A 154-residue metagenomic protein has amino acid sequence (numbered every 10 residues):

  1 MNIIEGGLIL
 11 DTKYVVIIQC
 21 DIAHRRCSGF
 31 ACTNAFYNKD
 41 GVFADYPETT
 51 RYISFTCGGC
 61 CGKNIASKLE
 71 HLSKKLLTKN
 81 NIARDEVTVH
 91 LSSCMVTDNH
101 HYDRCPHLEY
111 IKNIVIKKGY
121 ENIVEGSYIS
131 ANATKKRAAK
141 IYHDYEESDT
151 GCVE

Functional and structural regions predicted by a protein language model:
M1-I9: Short, Lys/Arg-enriched N-terminal segments with co-localized hydrophobic residues within the first ~10-30 amino acids
L10-K79, H100-N113, E121, I129 (+3 more regions): Conserved mixed alpha/beta catalytic, RNA-binding, or beta-rich assembly cores of soluble enzyme, regulatory
Y14-V16, V87-H90: Structural motif
K79-V87: Phosphate/pyrophosphate-binding loops at sites that engage ATP/ADP/AMP, CoA/4′-phosphopantetheine, polyphosphate
H90-M95, R104-C105: N-terminal glycine-rich "phosphate-gripper" loop used for MgATP/nucleotide binding and carboxylate activation
S93-V96, G126-N132: Short beta-alpha junction loops
